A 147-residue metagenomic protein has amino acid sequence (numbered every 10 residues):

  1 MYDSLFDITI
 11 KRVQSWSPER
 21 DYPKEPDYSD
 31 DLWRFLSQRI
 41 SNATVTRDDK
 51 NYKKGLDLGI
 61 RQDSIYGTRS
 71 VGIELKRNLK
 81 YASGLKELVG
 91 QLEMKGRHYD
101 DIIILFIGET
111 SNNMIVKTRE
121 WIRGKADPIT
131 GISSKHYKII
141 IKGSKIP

Functional and structural regions predicted by a protein language model:
M1-K50: Acidic-basic catalytic patches of nuclease active cores, encompassing PD-(D/E)XK and other metal-cofactor nuclease
D3-L5, S64-Y66, D127-P147: Non-catalytic C-terminal interaction segments of nucleic acid-processing enzymes
I10, Q14-P18, N112, K117 (+2 more regions): Intrinsically disordered, low-complexity linker/tail regions enriched in polar/charged residues
S37, E93-R97: N-terminal cationic-hydrophobic initiation segments that often serve targeting/anchoring roles
K54-L56: Short beta-strand or tight-loop elements that sit immediately N-terminal to catalytic metal-binding acidic residues
L58-S64, T68-L79, K95: Conserved catalytic cores of phosphodiester-cleaving nucleases, focusing on short active-site segments
R69-V71, L79-G90, N112-K117: Active-site-adjacent loop/helix micro-motif of nuclease/hydrolase catalytic cores
G96-A126: Nucleic-acid nuclease catalytic cores
